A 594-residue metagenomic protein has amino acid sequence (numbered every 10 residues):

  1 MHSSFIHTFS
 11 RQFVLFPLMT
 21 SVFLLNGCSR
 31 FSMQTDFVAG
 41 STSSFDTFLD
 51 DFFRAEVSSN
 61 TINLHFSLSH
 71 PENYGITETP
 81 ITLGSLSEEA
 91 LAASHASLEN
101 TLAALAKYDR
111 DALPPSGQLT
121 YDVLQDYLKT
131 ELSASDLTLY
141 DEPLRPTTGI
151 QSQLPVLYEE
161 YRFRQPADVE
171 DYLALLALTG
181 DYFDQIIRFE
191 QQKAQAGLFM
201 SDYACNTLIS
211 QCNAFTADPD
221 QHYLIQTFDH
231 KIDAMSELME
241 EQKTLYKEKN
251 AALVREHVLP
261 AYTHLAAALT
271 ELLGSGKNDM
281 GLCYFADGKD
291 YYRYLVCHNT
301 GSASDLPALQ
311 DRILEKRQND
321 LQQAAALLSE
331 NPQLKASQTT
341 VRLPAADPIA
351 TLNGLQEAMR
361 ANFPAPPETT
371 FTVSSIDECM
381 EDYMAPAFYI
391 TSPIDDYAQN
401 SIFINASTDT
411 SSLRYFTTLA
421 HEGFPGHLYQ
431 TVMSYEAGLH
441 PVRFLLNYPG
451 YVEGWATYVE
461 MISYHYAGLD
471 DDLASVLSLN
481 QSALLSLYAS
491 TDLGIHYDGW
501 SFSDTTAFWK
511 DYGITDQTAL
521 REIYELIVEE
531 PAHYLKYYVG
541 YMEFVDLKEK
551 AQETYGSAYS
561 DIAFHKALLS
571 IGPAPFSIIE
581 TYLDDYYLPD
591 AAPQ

Functional and structural regions predicted by a protein language model:
M1, S29: Metal-dependent phosphohydrolase cores
H2-V14: Bacterial N-terminal signal peptides that target proteins for export
F16-T20: Sec-dependent N-terminal signal peptides
L24-G27: C-terminal motif of bacterial Sec signal peptides marking the signal peptidase cleavage site
R30-Q594: N-terminal maturation segment of proteins
